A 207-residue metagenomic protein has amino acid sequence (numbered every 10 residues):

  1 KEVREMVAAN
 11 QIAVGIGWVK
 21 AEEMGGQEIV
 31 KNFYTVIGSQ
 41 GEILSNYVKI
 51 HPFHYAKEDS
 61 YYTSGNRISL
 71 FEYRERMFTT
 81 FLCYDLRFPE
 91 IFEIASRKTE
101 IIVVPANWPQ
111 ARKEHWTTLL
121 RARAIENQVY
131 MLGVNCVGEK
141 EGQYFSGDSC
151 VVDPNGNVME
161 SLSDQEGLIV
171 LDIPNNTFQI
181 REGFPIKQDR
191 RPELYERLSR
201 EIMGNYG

Functional and structural regions predicted by a protein language model:
K1-I16, R87-I169: CN hydrolase (nitrilase-like) catalytic-core segments centered on the catalytic cysteine and neighboring Lys/Glu
E5, E22-R97, A111-T118, Q179-R190: Active-site catalytic loop in hydrolytic enzyme cores
A8, V14, E72-R74, M203-G207: RNA-binding accessory domains that recognize and position tRNA/RNA substrates
W18-K20: Beta-strand C-termini and the immediately following turn/loop, strongest in propeller blades
L70, C136-G207: C-terminal beta-strand edge segments of enzyme domains
